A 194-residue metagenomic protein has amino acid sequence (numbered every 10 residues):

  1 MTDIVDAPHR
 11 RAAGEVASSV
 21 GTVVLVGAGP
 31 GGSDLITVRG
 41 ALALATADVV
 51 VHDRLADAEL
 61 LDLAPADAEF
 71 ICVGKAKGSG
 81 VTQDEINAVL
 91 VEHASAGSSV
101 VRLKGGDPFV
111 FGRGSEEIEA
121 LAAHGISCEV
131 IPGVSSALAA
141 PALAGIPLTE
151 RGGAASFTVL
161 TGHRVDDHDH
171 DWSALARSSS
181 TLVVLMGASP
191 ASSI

Functional and structural regions predicted by a protein language model:
M1-S33, V38-I131, A139: Class I S-adenosyl-L-methionine
T2-V23, V100, E119, I126-E129 (+1 more regions): Beta-strand/loop-alpha-helix module characteristic of Rossmann-like adenine-cofactor folds
